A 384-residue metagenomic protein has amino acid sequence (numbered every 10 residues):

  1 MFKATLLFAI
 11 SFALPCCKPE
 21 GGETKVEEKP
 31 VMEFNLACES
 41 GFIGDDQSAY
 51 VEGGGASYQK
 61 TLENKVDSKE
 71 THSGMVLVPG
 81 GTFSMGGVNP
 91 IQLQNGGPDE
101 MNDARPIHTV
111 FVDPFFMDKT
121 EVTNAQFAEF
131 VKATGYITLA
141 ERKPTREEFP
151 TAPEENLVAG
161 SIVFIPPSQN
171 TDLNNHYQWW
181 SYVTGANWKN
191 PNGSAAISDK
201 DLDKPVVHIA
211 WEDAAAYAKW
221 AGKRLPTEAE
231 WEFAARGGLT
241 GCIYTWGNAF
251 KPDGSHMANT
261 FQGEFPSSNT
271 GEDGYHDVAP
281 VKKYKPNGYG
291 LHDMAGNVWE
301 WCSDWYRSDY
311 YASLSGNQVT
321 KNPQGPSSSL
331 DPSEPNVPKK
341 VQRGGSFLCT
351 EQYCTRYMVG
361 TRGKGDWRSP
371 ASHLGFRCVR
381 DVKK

Functional and structural regions predicted by a protein language model:
M1-T24: Bacterial Sec-dependent N-terminal signal peptides
S11-F12, E33, C349, H373: Disulfide-bonded cysteine motifs in exported proteins
F12, G41, S328-S329: Compositionally biased regions
A13-L14, N35, Y244, W299 (+1 more regions): Mature extracytoplasmic/luminal segments of secretory-pathway proteins
C16-S194, E212, V341-G345, F376-K384: Short, compositionally biased
V78, S84, V88-P90, Q94 (+3 more regions): Functional-site microenvironments in short loops/helix caps that host divalent-cation chemistry
